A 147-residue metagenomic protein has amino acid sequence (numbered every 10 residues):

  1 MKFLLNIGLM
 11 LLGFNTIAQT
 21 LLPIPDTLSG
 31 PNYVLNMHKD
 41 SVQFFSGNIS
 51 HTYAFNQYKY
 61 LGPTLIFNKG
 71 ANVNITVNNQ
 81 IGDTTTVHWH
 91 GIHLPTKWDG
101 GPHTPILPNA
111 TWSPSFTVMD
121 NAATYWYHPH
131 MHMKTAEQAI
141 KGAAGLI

Functional and structural regions predicted by a protein language model:
M1-Q19: Bacterial Sec-dependent N-terminal signal peptides
A18-K97, G101-S113: N-terminal, post-signal-peptide metal-ligating segments of extracellular/periplasmic oxidoreductases, dominated by
N78-Q80, H130-K134: Beta-strand-rich extracellular modules
I92-T96, H132-K134, L146: Short edge-strand/loop segments of extracellular domains
G101-T104, D120, K134-T135: Alpha-helix capping and helix-loop boundary segments enriched in small/acidic/polar residues
T117-A123: Short, surface-exposed loop/turn segments at beta-strand-coil junctions that are enriched for proline with nearby
E137-I147: Extended, polar beta-sheet/loop recognition surfaces of beta-rich domains that mediate binding to diverse ligands
